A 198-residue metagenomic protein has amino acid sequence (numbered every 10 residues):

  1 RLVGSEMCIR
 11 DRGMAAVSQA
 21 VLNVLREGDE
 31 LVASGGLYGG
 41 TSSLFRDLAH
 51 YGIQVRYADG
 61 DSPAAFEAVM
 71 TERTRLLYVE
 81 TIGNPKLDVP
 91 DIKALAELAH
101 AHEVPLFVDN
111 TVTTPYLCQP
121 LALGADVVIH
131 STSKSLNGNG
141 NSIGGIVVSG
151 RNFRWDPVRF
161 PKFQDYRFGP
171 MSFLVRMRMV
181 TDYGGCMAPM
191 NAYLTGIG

Functional and structural regions predicted by a protein language model:
L2-C8: Short, small-residue-biased leader/transition segments that mark boundaries at the very start of proteins
D11-G198: Conserved PLP-enzyme active-site core in the AAT-like
